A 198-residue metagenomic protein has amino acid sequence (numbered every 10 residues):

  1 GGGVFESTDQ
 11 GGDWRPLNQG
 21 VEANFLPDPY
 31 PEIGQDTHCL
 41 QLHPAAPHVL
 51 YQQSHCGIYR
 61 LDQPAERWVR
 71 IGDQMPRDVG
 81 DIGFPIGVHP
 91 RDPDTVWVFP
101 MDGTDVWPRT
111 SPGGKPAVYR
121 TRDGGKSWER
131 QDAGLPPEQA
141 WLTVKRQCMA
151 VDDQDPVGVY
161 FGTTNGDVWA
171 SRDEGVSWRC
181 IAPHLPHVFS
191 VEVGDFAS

Functional and structural regions predicted by a protein language model:
G1-S198: Extracellular glycan-interacting surfaces
